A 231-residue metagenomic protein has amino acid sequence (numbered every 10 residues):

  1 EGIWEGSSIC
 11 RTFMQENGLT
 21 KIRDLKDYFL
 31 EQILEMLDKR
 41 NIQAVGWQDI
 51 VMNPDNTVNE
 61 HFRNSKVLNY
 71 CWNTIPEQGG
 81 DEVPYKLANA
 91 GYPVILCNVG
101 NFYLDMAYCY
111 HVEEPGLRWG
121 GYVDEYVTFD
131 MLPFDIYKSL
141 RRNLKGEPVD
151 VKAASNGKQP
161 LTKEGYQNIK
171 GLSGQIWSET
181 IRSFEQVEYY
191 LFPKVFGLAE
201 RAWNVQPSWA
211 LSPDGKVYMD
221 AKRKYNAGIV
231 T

Functional and structural regions predicted by a protein language model:
E1-L68, W72-Y92: Active-site neighborhood of glycoside hydrolase catalytic domains
M52-D55, E60-S65, Y70-L211, G215-K222 (+1 more regions): Conserved alpha/beta catalytic core and glycan-binding cleft of carbohydrate-active enzymes
